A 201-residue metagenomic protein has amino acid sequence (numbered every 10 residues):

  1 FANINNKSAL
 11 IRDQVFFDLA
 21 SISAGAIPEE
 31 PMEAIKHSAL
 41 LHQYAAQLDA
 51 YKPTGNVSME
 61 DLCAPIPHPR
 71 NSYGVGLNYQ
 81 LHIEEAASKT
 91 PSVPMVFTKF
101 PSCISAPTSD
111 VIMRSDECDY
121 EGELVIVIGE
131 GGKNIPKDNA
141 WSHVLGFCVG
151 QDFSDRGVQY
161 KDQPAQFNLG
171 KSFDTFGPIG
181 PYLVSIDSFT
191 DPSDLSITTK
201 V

Functional and structural regions predicted by a protein language model:
F1-P94, S188-T190: N-terminal non-catalytic cap/leader segment that marks the start of a structured domain
C63, P69-V201: Glycine-enriched loop-and-adjacent helix/strand subsegments that border the catalytic/binding cleft of enzyme cores
